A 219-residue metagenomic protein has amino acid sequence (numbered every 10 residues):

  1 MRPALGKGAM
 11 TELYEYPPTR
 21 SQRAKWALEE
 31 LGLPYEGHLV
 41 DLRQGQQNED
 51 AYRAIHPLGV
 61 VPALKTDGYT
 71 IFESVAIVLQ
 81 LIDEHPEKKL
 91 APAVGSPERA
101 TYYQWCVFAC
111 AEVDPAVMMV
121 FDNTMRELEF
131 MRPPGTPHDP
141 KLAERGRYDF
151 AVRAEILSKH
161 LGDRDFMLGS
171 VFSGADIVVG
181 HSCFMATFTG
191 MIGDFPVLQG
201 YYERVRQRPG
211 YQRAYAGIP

Functional and structural regions predicted by a protein language model:
R2-P140: GST-like domain detector, emphasizing the conserved glutathione-binding G-site in the N-terminal thioredoxin-like
L28, L64, I77, L157 (+2 more regions): Residue-level signal for nonpolar/aromatic packing positions in well-ordered secondary structure
E36, G169, D194, R213-A214: A local structural micro-motif
L42-R43, A175, P219: Conserved beta-strand edge residues that scaffold enzyme active sites
A54, V179, Q207, A216-G217: Phosphate-coordinating loops and pocket residues in cytosolic domains that bind phosphorylated ligands
A109-Q207: GST-like fold's C-terminal all-alpha helical module
F150, P209-P219: Charged/polar, low-hydrophobicity segments characteristic of intrinsically disordered regions and flexible loops
